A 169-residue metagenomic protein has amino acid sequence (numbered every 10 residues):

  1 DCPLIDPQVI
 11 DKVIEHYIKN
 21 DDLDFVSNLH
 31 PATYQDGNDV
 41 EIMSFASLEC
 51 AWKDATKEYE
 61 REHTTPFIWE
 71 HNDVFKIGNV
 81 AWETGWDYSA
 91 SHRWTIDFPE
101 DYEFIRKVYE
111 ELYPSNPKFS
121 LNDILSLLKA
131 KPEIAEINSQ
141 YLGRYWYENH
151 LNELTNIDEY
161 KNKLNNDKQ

Functional and structural regions predicted by a protein language model:
C2-T33: Conserved donor-nucleotide/metal-binding helix-loop-beta segment in metal-dependent transferases, i.e., the alpha-helix
D21-P31, S47-E49, D73-W82: Short, flexible, basic/aromatic active-site loop/helix in glycosyltransferases
F25, V40-I42, F67: Conserved hydrophobic/aromatic beta-strand scaffold that supports enzyme active sites
L29-D39, D87-Y88: A recurrent flexible, glycine/aromatic-enriched loop bordering the glycosyltransferase active site that acts as
G37-N38, M43, H63, S91-H92: A conserved catalytic-core signature of glycosyltransferases
V40-W52, P99-E103: Conserved nucleotide-sugar donor-binding and metal-coordinating catalytic region shared by glycosyltransferases
K57, R61: Active-site cores that bind ATP or allylic diphosphates and position pyrophosphate for catalysis
T65-Q169: Conserved alpha/beta core of the MobA/IspD/sugar-nucleotide pyrophosphorylase nucleotidyltransferase superfamily
